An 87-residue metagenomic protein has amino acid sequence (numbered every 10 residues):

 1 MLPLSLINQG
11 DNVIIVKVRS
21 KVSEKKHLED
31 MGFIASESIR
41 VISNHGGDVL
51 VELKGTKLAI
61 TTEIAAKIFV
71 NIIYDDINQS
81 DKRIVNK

Functional and structural regions predicted by a protein language model:
L2-L6: Ubiquitin-like/PB1-type beta-grasp interaction modules and other compact soluble beta-rich domains
K17-K21, K54: A structural micro-motif recognizing beta-strand termini and the immediately following turn/loop segments
S23-H27, N44: Short alpha-helix capping/helix-loop boundary micro-motifs
L50-K87: C-terminal structural segments of small proteins and small subunits
